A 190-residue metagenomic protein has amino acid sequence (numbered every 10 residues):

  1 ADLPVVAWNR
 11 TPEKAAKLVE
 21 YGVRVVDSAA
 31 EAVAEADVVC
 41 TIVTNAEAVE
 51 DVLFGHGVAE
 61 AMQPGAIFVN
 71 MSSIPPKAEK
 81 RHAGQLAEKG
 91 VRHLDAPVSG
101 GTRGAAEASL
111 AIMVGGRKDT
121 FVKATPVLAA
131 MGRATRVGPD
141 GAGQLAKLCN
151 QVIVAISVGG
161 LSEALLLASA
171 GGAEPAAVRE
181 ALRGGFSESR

Functional and structural regions predicted by a protein language model:
A1-I42, A66, M71, T102 (+1 more regions): NAD(P)+-binding Rossmann beta1-loop-alpha1 motif at the extreme N-terminus of oxidoreductases
T11, A15, A36, A46 (+7 more regions): A general structural signal for well-ordered alpha-helical segments in protein cores
E20-G22, H56, Q63-G65, A106-S109: Acidic, glycine-centered active-site loop in nucleotide-sugar glycosyltransferases
V23-R24, V38-T41, V58, A129 (+2 more regions): Residue-level marker of structural boundaries
A29-H93: Rossmann-fold NAD(P) dinucleotide-binding segment
F54, S72-V152: Rossmann-fold dinucleotide-binding core
A142-R190: Helical "substrate-binding/catalytic lid" subdomain of Rossmann-like NAD(P)-dependent dehydrogenases/reductases
